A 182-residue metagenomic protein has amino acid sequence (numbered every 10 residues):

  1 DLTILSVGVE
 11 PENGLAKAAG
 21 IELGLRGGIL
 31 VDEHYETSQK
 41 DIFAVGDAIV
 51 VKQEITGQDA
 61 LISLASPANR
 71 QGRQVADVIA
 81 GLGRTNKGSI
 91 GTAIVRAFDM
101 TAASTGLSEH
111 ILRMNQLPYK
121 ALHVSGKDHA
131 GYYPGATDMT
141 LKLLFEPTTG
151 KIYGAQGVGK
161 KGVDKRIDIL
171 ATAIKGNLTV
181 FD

Functional and structural regions predicted by a protein language model:
L2-D77: FAD-site-proximal beta/loop scaffold in flavoenzymes
P11, L30, G106-L107, I111 (+1 more regions): Short Gly/charged-rich anion-binding patches and loops
E22-L25, E109, P118-Y119, V180: Residue-level detector of short coil/turn "hinge" positions at structural boundaries
A48-K161: Mid-to-C-terminal Rossmann-like scaffold of FAD/NAD(P)H-dependent oxidoreductases
D164-K165: ATP-dependent carboxylate activation and anion-phosphoryl transfer catalytic cores that bind Mg-ATP to form
I169-L170, I174: Generic hydrophobic alpha-helical segments
G176-D182: Cysteine/selenocysteine-centered motifs that mediate thiol-based redox chemistry or coordinate metal-sulfur cofactors
